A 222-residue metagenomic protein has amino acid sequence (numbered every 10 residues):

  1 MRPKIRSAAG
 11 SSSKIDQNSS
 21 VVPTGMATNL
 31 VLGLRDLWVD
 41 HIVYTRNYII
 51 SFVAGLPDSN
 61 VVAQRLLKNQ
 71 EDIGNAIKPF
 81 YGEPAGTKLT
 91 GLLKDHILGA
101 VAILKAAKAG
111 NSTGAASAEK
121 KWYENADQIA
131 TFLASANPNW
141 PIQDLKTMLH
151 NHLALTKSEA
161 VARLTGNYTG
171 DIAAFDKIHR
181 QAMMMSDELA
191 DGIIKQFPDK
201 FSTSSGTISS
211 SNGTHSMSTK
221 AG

Functional and structural regions predicted by a protein language model:
M1, K220-G222: Short, solvent-exposed mixed-charge patches
M1-S7: Polycationic, low-complexity disordered segments in secreted or periplasmic proteins
I5, I15, S19, P23-G33 (+5 more regions): C-terminal amphipathic alpha-helix
L56-A76: Active-site-surrounding "flap" and adjacent substrate/cofactor-binding loops of secreted or lumenal enzymes, prototyped
A76-T87, Q196, K200: Soluble extracellular-acting proteins and domains
E83-A118, W122: Mid-length scaffold segments of soluble, non-membrane domains
